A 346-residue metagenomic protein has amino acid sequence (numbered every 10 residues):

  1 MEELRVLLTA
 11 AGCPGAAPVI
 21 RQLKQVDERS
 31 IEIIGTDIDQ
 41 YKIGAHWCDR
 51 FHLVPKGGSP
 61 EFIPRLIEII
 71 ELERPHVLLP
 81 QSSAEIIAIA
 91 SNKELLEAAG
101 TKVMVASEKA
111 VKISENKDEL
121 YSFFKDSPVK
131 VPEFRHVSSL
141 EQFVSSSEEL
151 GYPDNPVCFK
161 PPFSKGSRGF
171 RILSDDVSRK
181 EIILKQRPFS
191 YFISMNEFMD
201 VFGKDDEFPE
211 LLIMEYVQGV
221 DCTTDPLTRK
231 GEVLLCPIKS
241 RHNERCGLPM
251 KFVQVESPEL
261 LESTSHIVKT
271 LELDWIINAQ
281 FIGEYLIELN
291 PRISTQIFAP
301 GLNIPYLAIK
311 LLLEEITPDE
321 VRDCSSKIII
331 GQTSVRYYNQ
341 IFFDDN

Functional and structural regions predicted by a protein language model:
M1-T36, E73-Q81, V129, K185 (+4 more regions): Preference for protein termini
M1-V105: ATP-binding N-terminal substructure of ATP-dependent carboxylate-amine bond-forming enzymes
E3-L7, P156, L212: Residues that mark the start of a beta-strand
L4, A10, E73, H242-C246 (+1 more regions): ATP-dependent carboxylate activation and anion-phosphoryl transfer catalytic cores that bind Mg-ATP to form
V111-E210: Active-site nucleotide/adenylate-binding loops and adjacent lid/helix of ATP-dependent enzymes
L184-P249, Q254-S263, I267, G283-Y285: Phosphate-binding site of ATP-dependent enzymes
